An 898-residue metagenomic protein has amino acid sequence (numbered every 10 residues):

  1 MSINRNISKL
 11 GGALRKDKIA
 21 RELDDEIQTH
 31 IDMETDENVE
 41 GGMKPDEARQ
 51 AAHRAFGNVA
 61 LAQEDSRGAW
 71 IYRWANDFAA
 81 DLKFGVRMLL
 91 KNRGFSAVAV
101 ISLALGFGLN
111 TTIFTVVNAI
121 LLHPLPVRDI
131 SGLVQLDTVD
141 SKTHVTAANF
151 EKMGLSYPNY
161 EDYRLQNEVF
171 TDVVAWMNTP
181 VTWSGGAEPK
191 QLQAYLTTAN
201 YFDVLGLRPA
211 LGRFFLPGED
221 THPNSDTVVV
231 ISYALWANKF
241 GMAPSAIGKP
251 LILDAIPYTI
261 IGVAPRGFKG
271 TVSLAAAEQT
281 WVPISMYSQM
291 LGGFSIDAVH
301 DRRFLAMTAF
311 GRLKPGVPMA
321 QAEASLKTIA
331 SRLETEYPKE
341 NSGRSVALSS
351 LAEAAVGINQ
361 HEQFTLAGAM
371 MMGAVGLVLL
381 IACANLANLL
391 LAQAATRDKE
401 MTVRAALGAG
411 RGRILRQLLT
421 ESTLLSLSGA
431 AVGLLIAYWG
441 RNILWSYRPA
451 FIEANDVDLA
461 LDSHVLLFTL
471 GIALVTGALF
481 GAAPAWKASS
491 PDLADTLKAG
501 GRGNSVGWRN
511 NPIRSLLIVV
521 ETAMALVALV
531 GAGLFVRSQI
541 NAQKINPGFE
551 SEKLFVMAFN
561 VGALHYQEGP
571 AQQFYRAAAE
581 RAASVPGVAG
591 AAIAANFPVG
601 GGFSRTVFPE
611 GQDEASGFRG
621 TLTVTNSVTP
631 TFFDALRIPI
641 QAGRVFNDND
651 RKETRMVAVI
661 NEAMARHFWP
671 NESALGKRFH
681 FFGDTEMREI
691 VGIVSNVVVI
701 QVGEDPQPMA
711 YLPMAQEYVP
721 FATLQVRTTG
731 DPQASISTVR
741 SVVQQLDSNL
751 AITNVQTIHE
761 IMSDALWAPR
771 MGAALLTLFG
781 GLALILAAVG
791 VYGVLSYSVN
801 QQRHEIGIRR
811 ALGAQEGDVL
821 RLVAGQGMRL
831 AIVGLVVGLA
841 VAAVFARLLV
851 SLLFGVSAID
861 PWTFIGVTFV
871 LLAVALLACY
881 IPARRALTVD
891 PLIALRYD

Functional and structural regions predicted by a protein language model:
M1-I101, R312, V346-A347, G357 (+3 more regions): Negatively charged linear elements and acidic catalytic determinants
R5-N6, P180, Q193-P217, D226-A369 (+5 more regions): Mid-to-C-terminal secondary-structure elements that act as membrane-proximal/extracytoplasmic interface segments
S66-A97, A354-Q360, L389-R416, T420 (+3 more regions): Alpha-helical transmembrane segments of integral membrane proteins
G94-I120, P124, A382-C383, S426-A430 (+3 more regions): Short, strongly hydrophobic transmembrane alpha-helices
V117-L133, S141-H144, A276-S295, A352-H361 (+7 more regions): Short juxtamembrane loops and helix-capping segments at transmembrane helix boundaries of multi-pass membrane proteins
L125-P180, F304-F310, I540-A542, N546-T606: Membrane-proximal extracellular/periplasmic loop immediately following the first transmembrane helix
A382-S426, V789-A831, L835, L848 (+2 more regions): Interfacial "coupling" helices/loops that link adjacent transmembrane helices in transporter permeases
A387, T423-T496, R537, Q826-L887: Small-residue-rich transmembrane alpha-helices
